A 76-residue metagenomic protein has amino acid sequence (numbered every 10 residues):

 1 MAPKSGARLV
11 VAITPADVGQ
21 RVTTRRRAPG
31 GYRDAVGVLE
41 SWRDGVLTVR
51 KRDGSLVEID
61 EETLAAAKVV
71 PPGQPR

Functional and structural regions predicted by a protein language model:
M1-R76: Conserved RNA-binding domains used in RNP assembly and mRNA/RNA metabolism
